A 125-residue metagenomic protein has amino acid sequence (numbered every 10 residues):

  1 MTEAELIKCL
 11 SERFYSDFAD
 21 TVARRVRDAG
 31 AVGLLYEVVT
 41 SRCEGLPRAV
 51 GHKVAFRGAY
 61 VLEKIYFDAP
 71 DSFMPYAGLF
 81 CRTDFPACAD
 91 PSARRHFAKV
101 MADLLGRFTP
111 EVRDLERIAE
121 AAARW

Functional and structural regions predicted by a protein language model:
M1-W125: Alpha-helical scaffold domains
